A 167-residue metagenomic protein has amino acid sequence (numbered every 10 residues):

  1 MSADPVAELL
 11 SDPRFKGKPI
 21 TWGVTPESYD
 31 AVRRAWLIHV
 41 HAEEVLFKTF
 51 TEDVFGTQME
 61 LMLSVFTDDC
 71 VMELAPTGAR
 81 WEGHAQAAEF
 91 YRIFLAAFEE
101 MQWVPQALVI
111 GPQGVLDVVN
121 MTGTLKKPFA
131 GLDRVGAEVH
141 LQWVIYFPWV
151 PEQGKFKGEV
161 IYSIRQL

Functional and structural regions predicted by a protein language model:
M1-D68: Short, low-complexity N-terminal intrinsically disordered segments enriched in polar/charged residues
A3, A7, P19-G23, D69-V71 (+5 more regions): Ser/Thr- (and often Asn-) enriched beta-sheet segments in non-cytosolic proteins
D4, E138-L167: Short beta-strand edge/turn micro-motifs at domain boundaries
A31, F98-E100, K155-K157, I161: A broad structural signal for short, well-ordered beta-strand segments within beta-sheet-rich domains
E44-V45, D53, M59-L125: A solvent-exposed, acidic/Ser-Thr-rich amphipathic alpha-helical stretch
I110-P112, G136-H140: Short coil/turn motifs at beta-sheet boundaries
T124-G136: Short, surface-exposed loop/helix-turn segments at secondary-structure junctions that function as lids/hinges flanking
